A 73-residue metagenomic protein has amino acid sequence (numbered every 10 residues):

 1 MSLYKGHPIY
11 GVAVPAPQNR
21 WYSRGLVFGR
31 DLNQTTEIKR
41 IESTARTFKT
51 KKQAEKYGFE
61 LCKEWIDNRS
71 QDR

Functional and structural regions predicted by a protein language model:
M1-G25: Short N-terminal "domain-start" leader segments that mark the transition from disordered tails or signal peptides into
M1-P8, E37, K63-R73: Intrinsically disordered, low-complexity regions
L3, P15-P17, R46, T50 (+1 more regions): Residues at the start of alpha-helices and the adjacent loop-to-helix junctions
I9-G11, G29-L32, F48: Short secondary-structure boundary micro-motifs
A16-E42: Short aromatic-glycine-(Arg/Gly/Cys) micro-motifs in beta-strand/loop hairpins
I38-Q53, L61, S70: A short, exposed loop/beta-hairpin motif centered on an aromatic-Gly-Thr core
